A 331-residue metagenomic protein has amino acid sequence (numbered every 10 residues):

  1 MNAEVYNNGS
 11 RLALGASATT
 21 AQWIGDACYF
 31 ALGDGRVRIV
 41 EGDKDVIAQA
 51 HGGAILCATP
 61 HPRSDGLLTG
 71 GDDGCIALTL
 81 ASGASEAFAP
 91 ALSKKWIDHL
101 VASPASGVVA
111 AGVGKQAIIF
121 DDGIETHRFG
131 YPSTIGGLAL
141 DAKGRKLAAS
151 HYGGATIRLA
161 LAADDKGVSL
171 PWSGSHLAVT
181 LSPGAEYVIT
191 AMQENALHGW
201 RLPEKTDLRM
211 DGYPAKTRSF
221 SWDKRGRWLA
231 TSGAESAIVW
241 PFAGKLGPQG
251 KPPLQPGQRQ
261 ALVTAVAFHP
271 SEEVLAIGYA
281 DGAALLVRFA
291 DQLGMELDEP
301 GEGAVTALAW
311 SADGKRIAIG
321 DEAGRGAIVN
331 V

Functional and structural regions predicted by a protein language model:
M1-V331: WD40-repeat beta-propeller superdomains and closely related acidic/aromatic-rich repeat-like regions
